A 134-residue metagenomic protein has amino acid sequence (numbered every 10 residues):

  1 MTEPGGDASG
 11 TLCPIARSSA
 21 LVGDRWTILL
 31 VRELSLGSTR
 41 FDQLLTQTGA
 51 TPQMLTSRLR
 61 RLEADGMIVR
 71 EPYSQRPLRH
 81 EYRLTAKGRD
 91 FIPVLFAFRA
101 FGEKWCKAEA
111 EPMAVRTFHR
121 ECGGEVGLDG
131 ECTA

Functional and structural regions predicted by a protein language model:
M1, S9, T27, V31 (+2 more regions): Short histidine
M1-S19: Short, Lys/Arg-enriched N-terminal segment that forms or immediately precedes the first helix of a structured domain
C13-M54: N-terminal helix-turn-helix DNA-binding core of bacterial DNA-binding proteins
G23, S74-A97: Basic, amphipathic "hinge/linker" alpha-helix immediately C-terminal to the N-terminal HTH DNA-binding motif
I28, D65, V94-C106: Alpha-helical linker/hinge and terminal dimerization helices associated with HTH transcriptional regulators
F41, L45-Y73, P77: Canonical helix-turn-helix DNA-binding module
Q47, E81-R83, R116: Short aromatic/hydrophobic contact patches that present stacked aromatics for nucleic-acid/ligand binding
A100-A134: C-terminal regulatory/oligomerization modules of transcriptional regulators
